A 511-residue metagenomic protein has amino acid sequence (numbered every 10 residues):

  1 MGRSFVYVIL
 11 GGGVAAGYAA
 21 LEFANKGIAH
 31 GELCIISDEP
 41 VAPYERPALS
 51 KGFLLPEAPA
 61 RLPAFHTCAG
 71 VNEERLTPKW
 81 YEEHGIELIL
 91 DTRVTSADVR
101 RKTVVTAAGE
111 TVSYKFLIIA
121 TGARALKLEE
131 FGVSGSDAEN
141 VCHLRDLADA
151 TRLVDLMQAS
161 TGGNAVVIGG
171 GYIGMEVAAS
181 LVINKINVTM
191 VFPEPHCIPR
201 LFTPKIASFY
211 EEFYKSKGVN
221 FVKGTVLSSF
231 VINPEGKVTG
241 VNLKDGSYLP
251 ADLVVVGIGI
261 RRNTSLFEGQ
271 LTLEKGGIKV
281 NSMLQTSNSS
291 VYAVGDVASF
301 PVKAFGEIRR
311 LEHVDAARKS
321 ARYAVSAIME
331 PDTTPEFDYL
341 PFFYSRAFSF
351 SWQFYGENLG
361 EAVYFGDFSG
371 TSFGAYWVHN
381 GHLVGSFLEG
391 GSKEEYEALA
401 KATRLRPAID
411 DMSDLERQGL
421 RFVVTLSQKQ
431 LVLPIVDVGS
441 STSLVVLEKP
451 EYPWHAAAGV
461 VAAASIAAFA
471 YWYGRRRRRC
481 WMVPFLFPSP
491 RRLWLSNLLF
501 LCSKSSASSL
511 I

Functional and structural regions predicted by a protein language model:
M1-L10, E22, E74-N164, G224 (+4 more regions): FAD-binding core/adjacent interface of flavoenzyme oxidoreductases
G2-E87, S180-K205, L510: Beta1-alpha1 glycine-rich phosphate/pyrophosphate-binding loop at the start of Rossmann-like nucleotide-binding domains
G2-F5, V297-E397, S443-G459, S465-A470: Mid-to-C-terminal Rossmann-like scaffold of FAD/NAD(P)H-dependent oxidoreductases
G11-V14, R145-D146, G169-G171: Glycine-rich Rossmann-fold phosphate-binding loop(s) that bind the pyrophosphate of adenine dinucleotide cofactors
I89-S96, R101-V104, V112, V182-S282: A Rossmann-like FAD-binding core segment of flavoenzymes
D137-T161, K237-N242, G246-Y323, D411-T425: FAD-site-proximal beta/loop scaffold in flavoenzymes
A148, R152-F202: Rossmann-like NAD(P)H-binding beta-loop-alpha module
P450-W481, R492, L498, C502: Terminal signal-anchor or tail-anchor transmembrane helices that tether membrane-associated enzymes to cellular
